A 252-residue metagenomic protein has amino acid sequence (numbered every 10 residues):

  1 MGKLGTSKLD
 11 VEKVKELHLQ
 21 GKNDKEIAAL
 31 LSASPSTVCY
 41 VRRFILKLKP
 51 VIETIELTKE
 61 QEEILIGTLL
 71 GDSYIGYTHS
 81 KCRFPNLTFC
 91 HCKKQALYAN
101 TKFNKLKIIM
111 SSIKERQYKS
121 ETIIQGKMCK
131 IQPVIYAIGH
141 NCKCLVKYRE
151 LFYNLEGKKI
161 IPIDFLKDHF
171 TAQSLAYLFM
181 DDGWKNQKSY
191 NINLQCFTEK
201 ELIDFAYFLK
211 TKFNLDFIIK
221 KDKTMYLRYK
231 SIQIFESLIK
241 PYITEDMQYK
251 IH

Functional and structural regions predicted by a protein language model:
G2-H252: Internal intein/HINT superfamily modules and their associated LAGLIDADG
